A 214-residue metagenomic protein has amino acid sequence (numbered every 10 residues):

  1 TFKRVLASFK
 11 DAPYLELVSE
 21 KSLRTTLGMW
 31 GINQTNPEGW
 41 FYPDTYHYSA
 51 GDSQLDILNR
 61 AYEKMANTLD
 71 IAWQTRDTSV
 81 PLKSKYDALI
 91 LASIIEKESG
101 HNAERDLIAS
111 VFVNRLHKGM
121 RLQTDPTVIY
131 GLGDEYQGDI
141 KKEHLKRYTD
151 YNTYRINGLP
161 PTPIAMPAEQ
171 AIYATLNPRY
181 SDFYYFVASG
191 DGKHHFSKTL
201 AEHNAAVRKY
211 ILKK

Functional and structural regions predicted by a protein language model:
T1-F9: Amphipathic, non-transmembrane alpha-helical segments in extracytoplasmic/periplasmic proteins
S8, A12-K214: Bacterial extracytoplasmic/cell-wall-associated proteins, especially those involved in peptidoglycan
